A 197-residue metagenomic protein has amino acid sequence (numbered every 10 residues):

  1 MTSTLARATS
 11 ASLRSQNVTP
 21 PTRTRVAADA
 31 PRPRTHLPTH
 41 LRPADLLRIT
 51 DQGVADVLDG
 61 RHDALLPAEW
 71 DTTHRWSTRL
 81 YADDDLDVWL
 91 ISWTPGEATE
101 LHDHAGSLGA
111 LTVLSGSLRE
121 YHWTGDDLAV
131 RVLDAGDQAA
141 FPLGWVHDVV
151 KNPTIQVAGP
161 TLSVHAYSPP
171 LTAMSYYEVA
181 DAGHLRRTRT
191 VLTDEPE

Functional and structural regions predicted by a protein language model:
M1-R61: N-terminal leader/capping segments at the start of a protein or of a new domain
L66-P95: A short glycine-rich, His/Asp/Glu-containing loop-to-beta-strand
W89-H104, L133, P142-G144: Conserved short histidine dyad/triad with adjacent acidic residue
P95, G106-Y121: Glycine- and acidic-residue-biased ligand/ion/polar-headgroup-sensing regions
A110, H122-K151, T188-L192: Short acidic-glycine-tyrosine-enriched beta hairpin
A110-T112, Q156-M174: A short hydrophobic beta-strand segment most commonly corresponding to one strand of the jelly-roll/cupin
W145-N152, V164, A173-E178: Intrinsically disordered, low-complexity, charge-dense segments enriched in Lys/Arg and Glu/Asp interspersed
A166-E197: Conserved double-stranded beta-helix
